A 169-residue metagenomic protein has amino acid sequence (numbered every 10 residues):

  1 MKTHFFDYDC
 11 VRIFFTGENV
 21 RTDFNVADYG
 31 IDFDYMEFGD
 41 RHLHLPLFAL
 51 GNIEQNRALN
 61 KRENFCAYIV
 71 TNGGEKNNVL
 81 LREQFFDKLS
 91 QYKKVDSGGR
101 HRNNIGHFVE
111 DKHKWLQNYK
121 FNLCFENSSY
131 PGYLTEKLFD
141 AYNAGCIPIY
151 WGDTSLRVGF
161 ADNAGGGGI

Functional and structural regions predicted by a protein language model:
M1-G166: Nucleotide-sugar donor-binding catalytic core of glycosyltransferases
